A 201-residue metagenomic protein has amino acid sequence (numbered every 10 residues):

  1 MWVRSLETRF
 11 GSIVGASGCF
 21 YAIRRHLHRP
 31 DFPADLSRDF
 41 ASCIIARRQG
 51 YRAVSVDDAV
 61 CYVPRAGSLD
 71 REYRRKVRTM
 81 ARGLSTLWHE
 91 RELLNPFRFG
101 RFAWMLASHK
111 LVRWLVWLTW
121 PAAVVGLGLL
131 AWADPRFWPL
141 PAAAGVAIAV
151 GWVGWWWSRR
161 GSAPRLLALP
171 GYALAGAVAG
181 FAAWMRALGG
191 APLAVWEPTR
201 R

Functional and structural regions predicted by a protein language model:
M1-L36, Y172: Long helical/loop segments within the catalytic core of UDP-sugar-dependent glycosyltransferases, especially the large
W2, L6, T86, A187: Residues that form generic nucleotide/phosphate-binding pockets
L6, F10, K110, W114-L118: Loop-to-transmembrane-helix entry motif
A34-R38, C43-H109, V178, A182 (+1 more regions): Catalytic donor/gating beta->alpha subdomain of glycosyltransferases that bind UDP-sugars
Y51, V195-R201: Membrane-proximal intrinsically disordered regions of secretory-pathway and membrane-system proteins
V63, R113-P192: Membrane-embedded multi-pass helical conduit in multi-pass membrane proteins, especially envelope-biosynthetic
